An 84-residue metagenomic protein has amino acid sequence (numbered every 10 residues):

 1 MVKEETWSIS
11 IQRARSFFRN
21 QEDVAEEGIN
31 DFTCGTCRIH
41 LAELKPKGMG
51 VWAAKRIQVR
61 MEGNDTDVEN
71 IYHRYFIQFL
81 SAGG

Functional and structural regions predicted by a protein language model:
E4-I11, M61-D65: Short beta-strand-to-loop capping motifs
T6-V24: Amphipathic alpha-helical segments
R13-S16, C37-L41, N64-I71: Short, surface-exposed beta-strand/loop "edge" segments at domain boundaries and coil↔beta transitions
R15, A25-E26, R60, L80-G84: Amphipathic alpha-helical interaction segments
E22-I39: Surface-exposed, low-hydrophobicity interaction/linker segments
C34-A53: A short, structured beta-strand/loop element
A54-A82: C-terminal structural segments of small proteins and small subunits
